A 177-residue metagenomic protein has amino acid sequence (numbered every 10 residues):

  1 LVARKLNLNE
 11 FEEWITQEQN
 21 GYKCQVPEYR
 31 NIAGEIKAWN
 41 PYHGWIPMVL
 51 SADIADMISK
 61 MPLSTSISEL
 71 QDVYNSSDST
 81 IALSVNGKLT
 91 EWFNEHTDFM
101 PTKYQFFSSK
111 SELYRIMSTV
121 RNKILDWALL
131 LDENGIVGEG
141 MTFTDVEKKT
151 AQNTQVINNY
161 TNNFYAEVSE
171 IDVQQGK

Functional and structural regions predicted by a protein language model:
L1-G44: N-terminal interaction modules that seed assembly of large macromolecular complexes
L1-L6, F11-I15, Q19, I116 (+5 more regions): Generic hydrophobic secondary-structure signal
N7, N31-N40, S51-A55, V156-V168: Short, Lys/Arg-enriched charge-dense amphipathic segments
S51-I54, S59-T150: Amphipathic alpha-helical coiled-coil/helical-stalk segments
V137-K177: Long, low-complexity intrinsically disordered regions enriched in small/polar and proline/glycine residues
